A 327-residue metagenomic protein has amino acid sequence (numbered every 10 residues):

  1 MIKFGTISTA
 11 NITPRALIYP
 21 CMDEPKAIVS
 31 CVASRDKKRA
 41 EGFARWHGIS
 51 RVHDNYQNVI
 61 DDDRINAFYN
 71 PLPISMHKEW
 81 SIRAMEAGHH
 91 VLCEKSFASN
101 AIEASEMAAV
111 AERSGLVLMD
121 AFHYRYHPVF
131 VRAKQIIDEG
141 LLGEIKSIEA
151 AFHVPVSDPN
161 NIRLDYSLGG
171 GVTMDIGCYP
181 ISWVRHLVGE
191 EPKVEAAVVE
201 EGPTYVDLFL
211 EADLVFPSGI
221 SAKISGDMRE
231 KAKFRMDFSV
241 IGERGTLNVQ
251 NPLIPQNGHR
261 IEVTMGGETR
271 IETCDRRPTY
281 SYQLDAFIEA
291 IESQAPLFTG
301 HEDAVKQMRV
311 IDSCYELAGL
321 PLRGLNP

Functional and structural regions predicted by a protein language model:
M1, A67-Y69, P217, A286-P327: C-terminal helix-rich "cap/oligomerization" subdomain common to oxidoreductases
M1-H47, P327: N-terminal Rossmann-like dinucleotide-binding module
I12, T273-L284: Active-site loop of classical SDR/Rossmann-like NAD(P)-dependent oxidoreductases, centered on the catalytic Tyr-X3-Lys
T13, H53, C93, L118-D120 (+1 more regions): Hydrophobic residues in well-ordered beta-strands that form the structural core
H47-A109: Beta-loop-alpha module in the N-terminal Rossmann-like domain of NAD(P)-dependent dehydrogenases, especially those
S105-Y124, E144-K146: Rossmann-fold dehydrogenase core element
Y124-P203, P321: Predominantly a Rossmann-like dinucleotide-binding segment in NAD(P)-dependent oxidoreductases
S182-I254, C274, L284-Q294: Contiguous beta-strand/loop segments that form the cofactor/metal-binding neighborhood of enzyme cores
